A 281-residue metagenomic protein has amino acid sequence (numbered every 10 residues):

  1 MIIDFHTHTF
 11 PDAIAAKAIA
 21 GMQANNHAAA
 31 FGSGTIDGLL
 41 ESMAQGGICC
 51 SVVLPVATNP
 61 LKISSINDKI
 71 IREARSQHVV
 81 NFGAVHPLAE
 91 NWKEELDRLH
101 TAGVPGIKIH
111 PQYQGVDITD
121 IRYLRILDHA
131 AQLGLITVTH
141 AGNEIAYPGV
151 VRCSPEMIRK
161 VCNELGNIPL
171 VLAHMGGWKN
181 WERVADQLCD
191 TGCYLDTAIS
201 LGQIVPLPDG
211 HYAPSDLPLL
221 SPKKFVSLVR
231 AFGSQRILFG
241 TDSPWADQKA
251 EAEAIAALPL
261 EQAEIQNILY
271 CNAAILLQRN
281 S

Functional and structural regions predicted by a protein language model:
M1-H8, I14-C50, S227, A231-L238 (+1 more regions): Mid-to-C-terminal alpha-helical segments outside catalytic/metal-binding sites
I2-F5, V52-L54, F82-G83, K108 (+3 more regions): Active-site neighborhood of phospho(di)ester-bond hydrolases with catalytic His/Asp-centered motifs
H6, M43, I70, L99 (+8 more regions): Conserved, mostly hydrophobic/aromatic
F10-A13, T58-L61, P87-N91, Q114 (+4 more regions): Active-site environment of divalent metal-dependent phosphoester hydrolases
G34-L40, S65-K69, N91-E94, P155-I158 (+2 more regions): Alpha-helical scaffolding within the catalytic cores of extracellular/periplasmic polymer-degrading hydrolases
C49-C50, P60-C153: Active-site gating/metal-coordination segments in enzymes
I63-Q77, L188-I199, A256: Short, electropositive alpha-helical surface patch
P105-G106, T119-L238: Catalytic pocket-lining loop regions of alpha/beta-barrel enzymes, especially the amidohydrolase/enolase/GH5 lineages
